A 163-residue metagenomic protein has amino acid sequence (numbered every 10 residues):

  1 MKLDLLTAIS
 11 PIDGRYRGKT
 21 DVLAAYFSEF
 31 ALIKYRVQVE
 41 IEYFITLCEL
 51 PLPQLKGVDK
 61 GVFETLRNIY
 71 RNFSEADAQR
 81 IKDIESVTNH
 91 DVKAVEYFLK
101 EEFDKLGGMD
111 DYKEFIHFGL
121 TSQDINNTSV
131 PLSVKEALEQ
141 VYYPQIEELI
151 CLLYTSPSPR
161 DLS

Functional and structural regions predicted by a protein language model:
M1-D83: Acidic/polar, glycine-rich intrinsically disordered N-terminal extensions of enzymes
M1-G14, D104-I125: Acidic, low-complexity proline/glycine-rich segments
V37, H90-K93, Y97, Q140-E147 (+1 more regions): Generic structural signal for well-ordered, non-transmembrane alpha-helical segments in soluble/cytosolic regions
G57-G61, T65, D110-T121, S156: Short amphipathic helix-turn modules centered on a small-residue break
Q79-G107: N-terminal low-complexity, intrinsically disordered segments
F118-L153: Hydrophobic alpha-helical hairpins/lids featuring a short glycine-rich hinge
Y154-S163: Single conserved hydrophobic/aromatic residue that forms the stacking wall/gate of nucleotide- or nucleobase-binding
